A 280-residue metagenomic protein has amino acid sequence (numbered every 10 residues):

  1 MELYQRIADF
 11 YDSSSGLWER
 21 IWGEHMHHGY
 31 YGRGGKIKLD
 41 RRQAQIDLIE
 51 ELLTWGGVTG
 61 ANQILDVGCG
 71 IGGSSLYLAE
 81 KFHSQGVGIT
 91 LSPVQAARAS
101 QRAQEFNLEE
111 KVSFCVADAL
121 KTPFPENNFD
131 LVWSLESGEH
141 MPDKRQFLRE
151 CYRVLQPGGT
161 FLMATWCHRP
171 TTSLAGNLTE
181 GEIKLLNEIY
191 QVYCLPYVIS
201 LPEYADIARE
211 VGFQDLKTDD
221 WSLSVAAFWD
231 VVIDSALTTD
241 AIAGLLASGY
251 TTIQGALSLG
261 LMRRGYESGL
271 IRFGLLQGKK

Functional and structural regions predicted by a protein language model:
M1-R20: N-terminal auxiliary segments of SAM/dcSAM-dependent transferases
H25-G35, L39-G60: Conserved alpha-helix/loop element of class I SAM-dependent methyltransferases that forms part of the SAM/SAH-binding
Q63-L65, S74-K121: Class I SAM-dependent methyltransferase SAM/SAH-binding core
L120-L131: A short acidic, Gly/Pro-enriched loop at the edge of an enzyme's catalytic core that lines a small-molecule cofactor
R145-T160: A short glycine-rich, Lys/Arg-flanked "PGG" loop and its adjoining helix->strand segment in the class I
T160-N187: Conserved class I S-adenosyl-L-methionine
N187-E203: Acceptor-substrate binding/catalytic loop of class I
K217-K280: Conserved Class I S-adenosyl-L-methionine
